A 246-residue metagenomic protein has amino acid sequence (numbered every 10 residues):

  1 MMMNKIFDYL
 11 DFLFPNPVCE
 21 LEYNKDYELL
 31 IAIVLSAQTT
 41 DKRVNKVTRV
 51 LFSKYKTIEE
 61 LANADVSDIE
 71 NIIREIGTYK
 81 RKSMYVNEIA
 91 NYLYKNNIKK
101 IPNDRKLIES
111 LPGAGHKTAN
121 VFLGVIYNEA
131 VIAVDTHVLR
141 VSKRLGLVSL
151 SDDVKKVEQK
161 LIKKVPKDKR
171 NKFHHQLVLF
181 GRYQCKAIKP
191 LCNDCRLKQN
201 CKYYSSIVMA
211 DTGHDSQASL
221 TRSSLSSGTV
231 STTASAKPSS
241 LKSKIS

Functional and structural regions predicted by a protein language model:
M2-T212, S240, I245: Catalytic cores of DNA base-excision repair glycosylases
G213-S239: Short Gly/Ser/Thr- and charged-rich N-terminal loops/segments that act as flexible capping/hinge elements
